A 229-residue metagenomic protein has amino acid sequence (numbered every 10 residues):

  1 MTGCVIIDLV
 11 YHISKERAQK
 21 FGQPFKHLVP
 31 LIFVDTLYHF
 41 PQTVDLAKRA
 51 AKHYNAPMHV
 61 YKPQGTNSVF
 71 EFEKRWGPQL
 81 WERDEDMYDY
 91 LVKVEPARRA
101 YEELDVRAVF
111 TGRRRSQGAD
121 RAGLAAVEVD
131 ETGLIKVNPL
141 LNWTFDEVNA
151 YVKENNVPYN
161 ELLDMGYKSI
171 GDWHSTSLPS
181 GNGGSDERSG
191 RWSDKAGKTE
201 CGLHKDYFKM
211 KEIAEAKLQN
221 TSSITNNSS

Functional and structural regions predicted by a protein language model:
M1-S229: Nucleotide-activated chemistry modules centered on ATP-dependent adenylation/adenylyltransferase
